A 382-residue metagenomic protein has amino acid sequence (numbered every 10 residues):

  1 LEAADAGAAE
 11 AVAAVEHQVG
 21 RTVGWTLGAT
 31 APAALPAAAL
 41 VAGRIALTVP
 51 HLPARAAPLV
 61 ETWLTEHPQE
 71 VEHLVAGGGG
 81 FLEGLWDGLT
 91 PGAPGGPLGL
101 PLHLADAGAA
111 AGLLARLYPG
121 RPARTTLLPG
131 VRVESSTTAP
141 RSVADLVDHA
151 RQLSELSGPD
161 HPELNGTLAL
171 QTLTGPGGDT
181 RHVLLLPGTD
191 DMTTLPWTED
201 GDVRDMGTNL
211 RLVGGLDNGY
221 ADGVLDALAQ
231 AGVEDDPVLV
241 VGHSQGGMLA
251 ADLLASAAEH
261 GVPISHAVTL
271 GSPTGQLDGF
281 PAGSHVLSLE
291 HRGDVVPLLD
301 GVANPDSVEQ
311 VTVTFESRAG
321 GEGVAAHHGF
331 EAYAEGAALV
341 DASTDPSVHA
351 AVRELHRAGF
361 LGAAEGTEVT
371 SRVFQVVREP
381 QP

Functional and structural regions predicted by a protein language model:
L1-E16, V75: N-terminal small/hydrophobic-rich alpha-helical segments that act as secretion/targeting modules
T22, P32-D236, A258-P382: Alpha/beta hydrolase fold serine-hydrolase catalytic domain that processes acyl esters and thioesters
V241-A251: Gly/Ala-rich beta-loop-alpha elbow adjacent to hydrolase catalytic centers
